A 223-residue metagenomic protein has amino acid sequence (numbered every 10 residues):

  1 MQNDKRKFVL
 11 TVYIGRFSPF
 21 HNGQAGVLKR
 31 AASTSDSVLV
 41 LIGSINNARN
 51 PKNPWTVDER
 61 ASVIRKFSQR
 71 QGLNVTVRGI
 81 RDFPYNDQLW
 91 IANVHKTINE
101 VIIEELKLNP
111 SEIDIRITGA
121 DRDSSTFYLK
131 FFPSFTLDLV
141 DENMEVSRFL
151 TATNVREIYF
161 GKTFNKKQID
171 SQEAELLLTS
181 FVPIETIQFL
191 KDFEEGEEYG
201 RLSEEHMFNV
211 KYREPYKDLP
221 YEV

Functional and structural regions predicted by a protein language model:
M1-R213: Nucleotidyltransferase catalytic core that binds NTPs
Y216-V223: Conserved N-terminal beta-strand and adjoining loop/helix that marks the start of the Nudix/MutT-like hydrolase domain
